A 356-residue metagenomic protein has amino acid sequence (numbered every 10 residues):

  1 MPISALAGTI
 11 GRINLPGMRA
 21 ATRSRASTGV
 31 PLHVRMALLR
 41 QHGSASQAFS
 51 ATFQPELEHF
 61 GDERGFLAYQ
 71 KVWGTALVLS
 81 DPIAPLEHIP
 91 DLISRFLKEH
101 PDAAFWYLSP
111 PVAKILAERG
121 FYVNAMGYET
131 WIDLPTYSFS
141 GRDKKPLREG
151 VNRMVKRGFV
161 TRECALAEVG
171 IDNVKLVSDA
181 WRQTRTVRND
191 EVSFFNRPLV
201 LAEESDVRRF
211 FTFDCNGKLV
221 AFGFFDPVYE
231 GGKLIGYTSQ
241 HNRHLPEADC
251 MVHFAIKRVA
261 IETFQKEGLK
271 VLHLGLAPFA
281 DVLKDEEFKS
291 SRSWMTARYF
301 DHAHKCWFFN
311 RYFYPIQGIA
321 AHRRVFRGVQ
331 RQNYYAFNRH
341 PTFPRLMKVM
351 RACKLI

Functional and structural regions predicted by a protein language model:
A21-V78, W106-E129, P135-E149, K156-R298 (+2 more regions): A conserved beta-strand-loop-helix scaffold within acyl/acetyltransferase catalytic domains
L77-E87: Asp/Glu-centered strand-loop micro-motifs enriched in Gly/Pro and often flanked by an aromatic residue
L92-I93: Inter-domain linker/hinge segments that demarcate the starts of reverse transcriptase and RNase H-type modules
H100-A104: Short active-site oxyanion
A303-F308: Short beta-alpha connecting loops at secondary-structure transitions that line or flank enzyme active sites
